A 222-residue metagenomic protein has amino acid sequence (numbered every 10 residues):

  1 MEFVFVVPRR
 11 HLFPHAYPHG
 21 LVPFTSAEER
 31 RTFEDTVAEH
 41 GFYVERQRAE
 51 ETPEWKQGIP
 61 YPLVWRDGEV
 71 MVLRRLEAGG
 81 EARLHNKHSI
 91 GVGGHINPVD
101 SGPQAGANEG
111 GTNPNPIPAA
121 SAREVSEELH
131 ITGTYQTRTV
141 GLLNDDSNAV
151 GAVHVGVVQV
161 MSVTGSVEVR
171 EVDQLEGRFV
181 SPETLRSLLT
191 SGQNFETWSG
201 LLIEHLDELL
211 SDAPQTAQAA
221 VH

Functional and structural regions predicted by a protein language model:
M1-D173, V180-H222: N-terminal leader/linker segments that precede catalytic domains of diphosphate-processing enzymes
